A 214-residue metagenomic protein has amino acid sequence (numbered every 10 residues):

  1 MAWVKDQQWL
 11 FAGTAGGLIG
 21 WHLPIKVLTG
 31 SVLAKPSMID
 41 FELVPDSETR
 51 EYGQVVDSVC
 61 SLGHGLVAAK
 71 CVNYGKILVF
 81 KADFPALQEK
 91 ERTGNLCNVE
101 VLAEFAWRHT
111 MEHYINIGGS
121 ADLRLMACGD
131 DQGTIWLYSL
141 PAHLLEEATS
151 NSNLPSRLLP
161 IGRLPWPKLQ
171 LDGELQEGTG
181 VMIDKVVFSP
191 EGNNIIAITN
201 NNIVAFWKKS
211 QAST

Functional and structural regions predicted by a protein language model:
M1-A2, G20-S58, A82-H113, L144-I183 (+1 more regions): Inter-blade linker and blade-boundary elements of WD-repeat/beta-propeller domains
A2-Q8, S58-G65, N116-L123, G129 (+1 more regions): Loop/turn segments within WD40 beta-propeller blades
D6-W9, A15, P24-L28: Ser/Thr/Pro-rich, charge-biased intrinsically disordered regulatory regions of eukaryotic nuclear proteins
L10-T14, V67-V72, M126-D130, I195-T199: Conserved beta-strand element within WD40/beta-propeller blades
L18-P24, I77-D83, I135-L140, V204-K209: WD40-repeat beta-propellers
V55-C71, G75-L78: Oxyanion-binding "anion nests"
G118-G119, L123-R157: C-terminal hydrophobic structural anchor segments that stabilize assembly/packing rather than catalytic chemistry
D184-T214: Blade-level signature of beta-propeller repeat domains, shared across WD40, Kelch, NHL, RCC1 and BNR/Asp-box propellers
